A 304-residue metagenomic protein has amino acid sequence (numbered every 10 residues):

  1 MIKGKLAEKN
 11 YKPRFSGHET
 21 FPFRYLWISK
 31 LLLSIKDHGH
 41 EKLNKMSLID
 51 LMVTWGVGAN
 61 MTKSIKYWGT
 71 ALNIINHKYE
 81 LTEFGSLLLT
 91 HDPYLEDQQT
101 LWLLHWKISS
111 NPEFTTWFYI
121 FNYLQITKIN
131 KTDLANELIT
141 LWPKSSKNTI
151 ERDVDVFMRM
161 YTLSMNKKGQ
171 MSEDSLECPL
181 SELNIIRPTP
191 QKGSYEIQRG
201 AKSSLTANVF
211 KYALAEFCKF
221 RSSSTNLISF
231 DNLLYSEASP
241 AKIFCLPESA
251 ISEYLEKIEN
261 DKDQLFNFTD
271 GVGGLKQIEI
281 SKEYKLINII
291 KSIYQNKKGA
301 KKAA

Functional and structural regions predicted by a protein language model:
I2-A304: Donor-sugar nucleotide-binding helix/loop cap in glycosyltransferases
